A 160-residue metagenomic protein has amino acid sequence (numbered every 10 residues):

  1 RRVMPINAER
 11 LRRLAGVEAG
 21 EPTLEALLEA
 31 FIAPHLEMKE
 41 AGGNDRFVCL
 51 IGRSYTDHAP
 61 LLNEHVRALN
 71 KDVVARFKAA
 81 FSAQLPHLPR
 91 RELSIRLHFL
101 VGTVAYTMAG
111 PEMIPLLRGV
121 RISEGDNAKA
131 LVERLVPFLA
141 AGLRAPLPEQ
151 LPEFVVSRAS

Functional and structural regions predicted by a protein language model:
R2, I6, R10, S54 (+2 more regions): A short secondary-structure junction motif
R2-I6, G43, F47, L69-V73 (+2 more regions): Hydrophobic/aromatic residues within well-ordered alpha-helical segments
P5-F47, L97: Hydrophobic alpha-helical connector segments
R12-G16, I51-R53, L117-R121: Short linear capping/connector segments at secondary-structure termini
P22, A26-E29, A59-L85: Amphipathic alpha-helical packing segments from all-alpha helical-bundle domains
F31, H35, V48-Y55, L100 (+2 more regions): Short alpha-helical scaffolding segments that buttress acidic/His motifs in well-ordered protein cores
G42-D57, L61, A68-L69: Hydrophobic, aromatic-enriched interface-forming segments
K71-S160: C-terminal peripheral helix-coil segments that are non-catalytic and often amphipathic
